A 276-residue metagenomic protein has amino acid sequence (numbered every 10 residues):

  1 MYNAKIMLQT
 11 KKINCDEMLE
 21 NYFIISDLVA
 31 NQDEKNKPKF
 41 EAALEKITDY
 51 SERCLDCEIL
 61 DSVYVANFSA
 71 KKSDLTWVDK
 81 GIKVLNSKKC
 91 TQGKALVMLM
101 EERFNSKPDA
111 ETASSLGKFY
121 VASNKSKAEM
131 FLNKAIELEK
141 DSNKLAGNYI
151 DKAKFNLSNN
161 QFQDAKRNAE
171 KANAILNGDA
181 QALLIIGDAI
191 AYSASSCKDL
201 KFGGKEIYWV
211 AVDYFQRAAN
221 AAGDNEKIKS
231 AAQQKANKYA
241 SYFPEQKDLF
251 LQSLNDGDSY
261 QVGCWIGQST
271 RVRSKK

Functional and structural regions predicted by a protein language model:
M1-K107, K227-A240, L249-K276: Preference for long, solvent-exposed alpha-helical segments and helix-linker "stalks"
N3, K80-V84, S115-L116, L145 (+5 more regions): Structural register within alpha-helical repeat arrays
K5-K12, N86-K89, A122-N124, N143 (+5 more regions): Short coil/turn linking the two alpha-helices of tandem helical-hairpin repeats
D74, D109, S142-L145, G178-A180 (+1 more regions): Residue-level recognition of tetratricopeptide repeat
G93, K125-S126, F162, Y208 (+1 more regions): TPR-repeat structural position
E102-R103, A135-L138, K171-A172, A218: Canonical positions in the second alpha-helix
